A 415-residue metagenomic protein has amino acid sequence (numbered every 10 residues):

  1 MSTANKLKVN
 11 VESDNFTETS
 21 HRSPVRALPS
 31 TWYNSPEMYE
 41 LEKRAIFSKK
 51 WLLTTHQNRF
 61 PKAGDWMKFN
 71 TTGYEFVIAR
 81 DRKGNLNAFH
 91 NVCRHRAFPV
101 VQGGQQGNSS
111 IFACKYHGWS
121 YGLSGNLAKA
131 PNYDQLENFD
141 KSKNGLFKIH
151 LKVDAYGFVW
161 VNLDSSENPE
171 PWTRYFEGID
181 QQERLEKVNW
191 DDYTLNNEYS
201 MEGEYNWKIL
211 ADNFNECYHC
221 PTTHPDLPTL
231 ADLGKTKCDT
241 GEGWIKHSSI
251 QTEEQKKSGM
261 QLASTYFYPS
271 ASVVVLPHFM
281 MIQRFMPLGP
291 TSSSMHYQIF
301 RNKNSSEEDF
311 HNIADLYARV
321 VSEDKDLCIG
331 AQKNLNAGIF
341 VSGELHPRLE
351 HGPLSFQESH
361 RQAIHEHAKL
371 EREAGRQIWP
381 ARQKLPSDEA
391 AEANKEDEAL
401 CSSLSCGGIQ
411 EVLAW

Functional and structural regions predicted by a protein language model:
T3, N85, N91, K152-W415: C-terminal catalytic domain of Rieske-type non-heme iron oxygenases
V9-T31, D191: Short, contiguous pre-domain boundary segments
N10-E18, L123, D180-E186, K256-K257: Short, flexible segments with low predicted structural confidence
W32-T71: Non-catalytic accessory segments flanking enzyme active sites
F47-W51, F98, H219: Generic structural signal for secondary-structure transition and capping sites
S48-F60, A130-Q135, T265-P269: Short Pro/Gly-enriched beta-strand edge/turn motifs at strand-loop
R59-S165, P169-Y175: Rieske [2Fe-2S] iron-sulfur-binding domain
